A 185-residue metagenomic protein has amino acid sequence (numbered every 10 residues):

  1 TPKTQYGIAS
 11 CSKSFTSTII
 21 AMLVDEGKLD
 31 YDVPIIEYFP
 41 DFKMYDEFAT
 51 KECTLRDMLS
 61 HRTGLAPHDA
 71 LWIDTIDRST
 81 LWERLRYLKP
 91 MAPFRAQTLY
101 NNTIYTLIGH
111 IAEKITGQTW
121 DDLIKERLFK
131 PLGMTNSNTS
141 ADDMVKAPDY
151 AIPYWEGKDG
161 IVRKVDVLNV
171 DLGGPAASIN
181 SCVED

Functional and structural regions predicted by a protein language model:
T1-D57, P90-T103, G174-A177: Short active-site loop at a secondary-structure junction that contains or immediately precedes the catalytic residue(s)
D46-D185: Short, surface-exposed loop or secondary-structure junction motifs that flank catalytic or metal-binding residues
